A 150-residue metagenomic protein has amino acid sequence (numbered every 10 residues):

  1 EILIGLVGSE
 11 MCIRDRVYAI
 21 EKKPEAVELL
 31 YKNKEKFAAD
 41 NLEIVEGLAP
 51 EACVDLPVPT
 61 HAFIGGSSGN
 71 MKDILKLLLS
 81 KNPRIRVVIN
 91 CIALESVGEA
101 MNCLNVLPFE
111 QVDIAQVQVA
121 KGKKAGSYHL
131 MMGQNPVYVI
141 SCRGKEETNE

Functional and structural regions predicted by a protein language model:
E1-G8, I13: Single conserved hydrophobic/aromatic residue that forms the stacking wall/gate of nucleotide- or nucleobase-binding
D15-Y18: Short beta-strand element of Class I
I20-L56: S-adenosyl-L-methionine
P57-G66, R86: Short SAM/SAH-binding signature in class I
S67-N70, L94-E95: Short beta->alpha connector loops
G69-L77: A short, conserved alpha-helix within the catalytic core of class I
L77-Q134: C-terminal substrate-binding/active-site "lid" region of AdoMet-derived donor-dependent transferases
G126-E150: Core SAM-dependent methyltransferase catalytic element
